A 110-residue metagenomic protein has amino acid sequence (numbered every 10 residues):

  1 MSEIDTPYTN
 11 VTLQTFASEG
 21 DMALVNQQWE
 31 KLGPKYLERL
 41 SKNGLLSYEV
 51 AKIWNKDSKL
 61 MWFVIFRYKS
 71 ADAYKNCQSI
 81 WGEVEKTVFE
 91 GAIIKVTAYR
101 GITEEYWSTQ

Functional and structural regions predicted by a protein language model:
M1-T6, S41-F63, E85-Q110: Glycine-rich beta-strand-turn "strand-cap" elements at beta-sheet edges
P7-F16, F63: Active-site-flanking beta-strand signature of metal-NTP-handling nucleotidyl enzymes and homologous cyclase-like
T12-A17, A71, I102-Q110: Short flexible/disordered coil segments
G20-S47, G82-F89: Short amphipathic alpha-helical segments
M22-V25, K69-I80: Short amphipathic alpha-helices within nucleic acid-binding modules
F66: Short pocket-lining segment of the protein kinase catalytic domain that shapes the ATP-binding cleft
